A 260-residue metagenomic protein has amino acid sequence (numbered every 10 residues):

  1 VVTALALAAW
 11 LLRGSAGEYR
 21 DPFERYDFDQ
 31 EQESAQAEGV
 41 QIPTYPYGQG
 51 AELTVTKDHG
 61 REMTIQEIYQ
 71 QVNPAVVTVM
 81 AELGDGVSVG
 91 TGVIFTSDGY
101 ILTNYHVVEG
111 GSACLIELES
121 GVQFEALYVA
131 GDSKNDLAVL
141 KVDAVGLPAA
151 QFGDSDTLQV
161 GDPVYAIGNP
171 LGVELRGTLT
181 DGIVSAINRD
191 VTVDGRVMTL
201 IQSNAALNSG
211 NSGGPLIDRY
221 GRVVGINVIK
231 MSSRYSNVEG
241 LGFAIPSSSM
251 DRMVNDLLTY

Functional and structural regions predicted by a protein language model:
V1-A8: Hydrophobic membrane-insertion alpha-helices, especially the h-region of bacterial N-terminal signal peptides
R13-D21, T96-D136, A144-V145: Catalytic-histidine neighborhood of serine endopeptidases, predominantly the chymotrypsin-like S1/PA family
G14-T91, A113, Q159, M253-T259: N-terminal activation segment of mature serine protease catalytic domains
S15-D21, L83-V87, E109-C114, L147 (+3 more regions): Active-site loop architecture of trypsin-fold serine endopeptidases
H59-E67, M80-Y100, V122-E125, Q151 (+2 more regions): A conserved glycine-rich beta-strand in the N-terminal activation segment of trypsin-fold
E67-I68, L127-V129, G146-V173: Active-site substrate-binding loop(s) of clan PA
P74-V79, G92, G99, T103 (+9 more regions): Terminal peptide-recognition signature
A81-L83, S97, E117-S120, K141-G146 (+3 more regions): A structural micro-motif recognizing beta-strand termini and the immediately following turn/loop segments
